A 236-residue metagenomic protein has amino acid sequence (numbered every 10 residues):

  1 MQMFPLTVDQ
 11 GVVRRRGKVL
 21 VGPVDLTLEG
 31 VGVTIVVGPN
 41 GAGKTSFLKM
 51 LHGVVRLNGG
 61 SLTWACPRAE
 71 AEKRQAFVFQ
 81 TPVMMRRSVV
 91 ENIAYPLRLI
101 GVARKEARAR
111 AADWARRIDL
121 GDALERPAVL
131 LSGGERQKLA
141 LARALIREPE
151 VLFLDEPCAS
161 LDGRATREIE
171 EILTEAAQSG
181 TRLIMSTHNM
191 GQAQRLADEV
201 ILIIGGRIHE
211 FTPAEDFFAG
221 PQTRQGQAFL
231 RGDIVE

Functional and structural regions predicted by a protein language model:
H52: Helix-to-loop junction immediately C-terminal to a conserved catalytic motif
K105-A123: Conserved ABC ATPase "signature" region
P127-L131, E135: Conserved ABC ATPase signature
E148: Conserved catalytic motifs of ABC-family nucleotide-binding domains
L152-D155: Catalytic Walker B motif of ABC-type/P-loop ATPase nucleotide-binding domains
G163-A165: Helix N-cap at the start of a conserved alpha-helix in ABC-type nucleotide-binding domains
T187-H188: H-loop/switch region of ABC-family ATPase nucleotide-binding domains
